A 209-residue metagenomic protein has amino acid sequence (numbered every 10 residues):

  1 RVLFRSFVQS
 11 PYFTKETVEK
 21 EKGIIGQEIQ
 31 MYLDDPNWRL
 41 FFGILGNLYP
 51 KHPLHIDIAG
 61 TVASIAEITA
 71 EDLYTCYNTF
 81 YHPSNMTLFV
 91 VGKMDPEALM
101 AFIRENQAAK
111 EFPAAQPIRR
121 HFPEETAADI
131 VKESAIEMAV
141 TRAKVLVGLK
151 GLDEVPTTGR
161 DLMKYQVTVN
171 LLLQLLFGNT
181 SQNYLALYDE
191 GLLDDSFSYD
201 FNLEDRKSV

Functional and structural regions predicted by a protein language model:
R1-P117, G151, G159-K164, L173 (+2 more regions): Charge-rich, well-structured scaffold segments of protease-associated domains
P113-S181: His/Glu-based metal-binding/catalytic segments typifying zinc-dependent metallopeptidases
